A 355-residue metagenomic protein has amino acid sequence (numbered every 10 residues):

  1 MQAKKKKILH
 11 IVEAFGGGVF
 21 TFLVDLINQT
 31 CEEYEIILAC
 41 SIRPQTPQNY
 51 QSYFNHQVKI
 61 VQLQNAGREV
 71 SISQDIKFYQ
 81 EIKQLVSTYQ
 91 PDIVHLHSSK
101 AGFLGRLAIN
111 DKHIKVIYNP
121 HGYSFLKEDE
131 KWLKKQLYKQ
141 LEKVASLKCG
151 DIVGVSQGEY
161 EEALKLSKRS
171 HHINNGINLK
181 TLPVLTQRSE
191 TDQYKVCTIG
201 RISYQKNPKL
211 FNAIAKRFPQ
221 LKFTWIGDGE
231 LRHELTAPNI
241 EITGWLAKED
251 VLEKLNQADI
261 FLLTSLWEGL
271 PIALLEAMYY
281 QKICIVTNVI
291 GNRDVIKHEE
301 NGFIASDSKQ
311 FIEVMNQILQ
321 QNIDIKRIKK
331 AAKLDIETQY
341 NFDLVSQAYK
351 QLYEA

Functional and structural regions predicted by a protein language model:
L9, E190-K206, N212-K216: Conserved donor-binding/catalytic core segment of Leloir-type glycosyltransferases
H10-Q74, E162-L164, G229-L231: N-terminal strand-loop element at the rim of the active site of nucleotide-sugar-dependent glycosyltransferases
V61-Q62, K143-V184: Donor nucleotide-sugar binding/catalytic pocket of nucleotide-sugar-dependent glycosyltransferases
V86, W245-L246, E253-A258: Short alpha-helical donor nucleotide-sugar binding micro-motif in glycosyltransferases
W245, H298-K309, Q317-I323: Conserved acidic donor-binding segment of nucleotide-sugar-dependent glycosyltransferases
L266: Aromatic "clamp/platform" in nucleotide-sugar-dependent glycosyltransferases that forms part of the donor/acceptor
I283-V286: Short hydrophobic beta-strand element within catalytic cores of glycosyltransferases and related nucleotide-activated
D324-Q339, A348-Q351: A short, well-ordered alpha-helix in the C-terminal region of glycosyltransferases
